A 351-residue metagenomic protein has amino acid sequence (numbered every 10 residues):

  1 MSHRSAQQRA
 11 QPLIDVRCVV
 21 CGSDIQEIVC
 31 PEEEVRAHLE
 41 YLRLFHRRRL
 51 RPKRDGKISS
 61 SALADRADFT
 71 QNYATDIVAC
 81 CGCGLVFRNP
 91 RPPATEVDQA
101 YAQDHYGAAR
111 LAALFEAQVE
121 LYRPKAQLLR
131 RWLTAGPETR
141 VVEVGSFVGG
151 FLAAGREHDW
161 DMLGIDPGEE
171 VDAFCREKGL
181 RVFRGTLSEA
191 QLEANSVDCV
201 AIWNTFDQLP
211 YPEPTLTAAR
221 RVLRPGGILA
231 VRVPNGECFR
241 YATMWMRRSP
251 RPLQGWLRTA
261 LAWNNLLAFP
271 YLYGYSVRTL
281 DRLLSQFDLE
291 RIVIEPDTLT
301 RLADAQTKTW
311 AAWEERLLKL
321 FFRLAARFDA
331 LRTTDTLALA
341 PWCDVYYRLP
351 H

Functional and structural regions predicted by a protein language model:
M1-W203, E213-L216, P296-L299, K308-E315 (+3 more regions): Conserved N-terminal segment of class I S-adenosyl-L-methionine
Q71, P210-A218, I228-P350: S-adenosyl-L-methionine-dependent methyltransferase catalytic module, highlighting the catalytic core
N204-Q208: A short His-aromatic
R221: Basic phosphate/pyrophosphate-binding loop/patch that engages nucleotide-derived ligands
